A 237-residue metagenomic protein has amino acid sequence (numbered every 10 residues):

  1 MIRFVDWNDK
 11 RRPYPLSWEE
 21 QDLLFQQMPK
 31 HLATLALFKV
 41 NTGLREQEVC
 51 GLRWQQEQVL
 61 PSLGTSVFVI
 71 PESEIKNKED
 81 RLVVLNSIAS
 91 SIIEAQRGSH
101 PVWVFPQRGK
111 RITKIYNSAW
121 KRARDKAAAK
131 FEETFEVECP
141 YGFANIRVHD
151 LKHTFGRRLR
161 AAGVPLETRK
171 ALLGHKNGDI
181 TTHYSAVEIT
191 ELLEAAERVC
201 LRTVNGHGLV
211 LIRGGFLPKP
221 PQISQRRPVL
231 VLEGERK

Functional and structural regions predicted by a protein language model:
M1-Q26, T42, Q47, G51-A95 (+1 more regions): Conserved tyrosine-mediated DNA breakage-rejoining catalytic core shared by Y-recombinases
W7-N8, P15, E74-K76, S90 (+3 more regions): Catalytic-site neighborhood detector that most strongly recognizes the C-terminal catalytic loop/helix of tyrosine
K10, L32, G64-S66, E79 (+5 more regions): Exposed loop/turn and edge beta-strand positions of beta-sandwich/beta-sheet ligand-binding modules
Q27-K30, T34-L37, N41-E48, D150-K176 (+1 more regions): C-terminal catalytic core of tyrosine-transesterase DNA break-rejoin enzymes
Q56-T65, N145, V164-H183, H207-P220: Short, polar N-cap/turn motifs at the start of nucleic acid-interacting alpha helices
E74, N86-F143, P228, K237: Active-site/catalytic core of tyrosine-dependent DNA strand-transfer enzymes
A95, P101, Q107, A128-A129 (+3 more regions): C-terminal secondary-structure termini that scaffold catalytic or DNA-interacting sites
